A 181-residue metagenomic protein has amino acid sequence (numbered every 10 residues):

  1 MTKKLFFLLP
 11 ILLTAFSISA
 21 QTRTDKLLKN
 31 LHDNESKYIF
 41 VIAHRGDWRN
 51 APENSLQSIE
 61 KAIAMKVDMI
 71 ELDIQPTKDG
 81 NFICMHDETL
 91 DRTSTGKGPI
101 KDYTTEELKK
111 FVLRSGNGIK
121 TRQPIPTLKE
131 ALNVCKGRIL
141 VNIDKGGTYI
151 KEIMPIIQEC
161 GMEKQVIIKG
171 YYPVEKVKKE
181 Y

Functional and structural regions predicted by a protein language model:
M1-T24: Bacterial Sec-dependent N-terminal signal peptides
A20-Y181: Phosphate-group recognition and catalysis centered on beta-loop-alpha active-site segments
